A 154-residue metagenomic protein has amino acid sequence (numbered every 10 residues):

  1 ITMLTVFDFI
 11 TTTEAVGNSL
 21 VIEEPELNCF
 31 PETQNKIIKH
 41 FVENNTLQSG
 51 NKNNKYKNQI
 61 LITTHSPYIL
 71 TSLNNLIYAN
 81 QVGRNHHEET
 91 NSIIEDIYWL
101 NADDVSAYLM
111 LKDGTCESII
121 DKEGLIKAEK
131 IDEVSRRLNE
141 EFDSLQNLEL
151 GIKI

Functional and structural regions predicted by a protein language model:
I1-R136, S144: Switch/communication elements of ASCE P-loop NTPase nucleotide-binding domains
S144-I154: Conserved helicase/translocase motor-coupling segment
